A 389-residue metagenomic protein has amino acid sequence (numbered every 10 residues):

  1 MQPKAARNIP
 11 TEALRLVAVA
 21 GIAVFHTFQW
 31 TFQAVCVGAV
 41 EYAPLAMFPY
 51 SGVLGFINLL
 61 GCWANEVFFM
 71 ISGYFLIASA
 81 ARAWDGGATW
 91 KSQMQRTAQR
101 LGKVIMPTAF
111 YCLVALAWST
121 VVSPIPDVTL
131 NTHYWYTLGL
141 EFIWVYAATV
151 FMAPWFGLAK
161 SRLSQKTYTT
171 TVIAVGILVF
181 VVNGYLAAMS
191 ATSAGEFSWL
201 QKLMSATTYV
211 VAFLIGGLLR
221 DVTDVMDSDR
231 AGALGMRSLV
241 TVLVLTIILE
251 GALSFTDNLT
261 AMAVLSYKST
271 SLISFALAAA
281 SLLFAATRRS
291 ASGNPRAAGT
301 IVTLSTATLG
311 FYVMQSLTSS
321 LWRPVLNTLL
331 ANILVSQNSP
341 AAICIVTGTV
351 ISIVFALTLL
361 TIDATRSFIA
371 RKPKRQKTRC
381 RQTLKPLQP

Functional and structural regions predicted by a protein language model:
M1-Y185, T303-A307, T328-P389: Membrane-cytosol interface segments of multi-pass membrane proteins, especially ER/Golgi lipid-handling enzymes
V24, L76, I248-L249, V313 (+2 more regions): Hydrophobic membrane-targeting signal helices
M47-Y50, G87-K91, F197-L200, S228-A233 (+3 more regions): Low-complexity, intrinsically disordered regions enriched in charged/polar residues
V53-V67, L130-V145, A187-A212, E250-A280 (+1 more regions): Interfacial loop-to-helix transition and helix-capping segments at the boundaries of transmembrane helices
A109-L113, S316, L321: Hydrophobic alpha-helical segments of membrane proteins
T167-D224: Loop-centered beta-sheet repeat module
T207, A212-I215, D221-G310, L317 (+3 more regions): Alpha-helical transmembrane segments and terminal signal-anchor/GPI-anchor hydrophobic tails, characterized by long
F213, G217, S320, S352-L360: Transmembrane alpha-helical segments of multi-pass membrane transport proteins and ion-pumping complexes
